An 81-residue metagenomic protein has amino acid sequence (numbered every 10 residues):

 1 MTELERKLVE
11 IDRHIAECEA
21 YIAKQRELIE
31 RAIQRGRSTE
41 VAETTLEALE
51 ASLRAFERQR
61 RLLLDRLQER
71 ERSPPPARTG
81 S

Functional and structural regions predicted by a protein language model:
M1-S81: Anionic, Ser/Thr-rich low-complexity intrinsically disordered regions
